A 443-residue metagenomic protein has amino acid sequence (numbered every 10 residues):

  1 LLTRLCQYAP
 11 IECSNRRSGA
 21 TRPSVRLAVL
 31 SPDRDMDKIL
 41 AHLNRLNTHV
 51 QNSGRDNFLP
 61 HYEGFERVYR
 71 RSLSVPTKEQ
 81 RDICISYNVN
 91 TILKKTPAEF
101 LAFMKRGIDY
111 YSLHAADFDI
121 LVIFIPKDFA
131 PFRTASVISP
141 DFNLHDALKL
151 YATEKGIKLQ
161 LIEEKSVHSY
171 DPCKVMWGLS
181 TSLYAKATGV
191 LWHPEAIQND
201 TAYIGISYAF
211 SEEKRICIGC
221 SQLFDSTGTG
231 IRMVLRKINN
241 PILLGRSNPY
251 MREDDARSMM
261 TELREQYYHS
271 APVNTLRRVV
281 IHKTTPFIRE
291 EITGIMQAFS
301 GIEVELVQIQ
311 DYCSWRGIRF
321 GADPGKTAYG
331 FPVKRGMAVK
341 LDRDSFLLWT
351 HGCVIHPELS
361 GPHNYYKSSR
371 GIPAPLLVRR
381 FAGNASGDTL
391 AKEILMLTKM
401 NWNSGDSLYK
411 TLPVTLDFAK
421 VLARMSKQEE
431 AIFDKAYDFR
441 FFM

Functional and structural regions predicted by a protein language model:
L1-G64, A209, I218, D225-G230 (+1 more regions): Domain-scale, conserved, charged regions that form catalytic cores and adjacent regulatory/interaction surfaces
H61-V68, S72-D82, I92-E99, K105-M443: Long, contiguous domain-sized segments
I85-V89: Phosphate/nucleotide-donor binding subsite
